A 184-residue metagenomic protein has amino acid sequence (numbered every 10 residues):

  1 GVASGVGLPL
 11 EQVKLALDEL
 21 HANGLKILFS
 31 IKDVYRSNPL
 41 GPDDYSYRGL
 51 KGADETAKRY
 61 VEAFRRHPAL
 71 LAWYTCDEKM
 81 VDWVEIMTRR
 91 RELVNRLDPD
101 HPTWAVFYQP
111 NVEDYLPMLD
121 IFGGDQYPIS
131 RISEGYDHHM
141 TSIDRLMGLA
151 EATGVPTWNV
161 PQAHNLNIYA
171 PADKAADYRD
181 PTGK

Functional and structural regions predicted by a protein language model:
G1-K184: Glycan-processing catalytic domains of CAZymes
